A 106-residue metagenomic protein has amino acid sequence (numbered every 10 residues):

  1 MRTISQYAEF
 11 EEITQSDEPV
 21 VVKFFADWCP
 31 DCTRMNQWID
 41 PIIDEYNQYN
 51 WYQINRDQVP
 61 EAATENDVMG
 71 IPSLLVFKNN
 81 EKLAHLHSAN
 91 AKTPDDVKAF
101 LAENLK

Functional and structural regions predicted by a protein language model:
M1-V20, D96-K106: N-terminal leader/targeting and pre-domain segments
I4-S5, F24, N36, I43 (+1 more regions): Thiol-based oxidoreductase modules, predominantly thioredoxin-like and allied folds used for disulfide exchange
F10-E11, P60-A63: Short hydrophobic/charged patches on amphipathic alpha-helices used for structural packing and interfaces
E11-P41: Local sequence-structure signature of Cys/Sec-based thiol-disulfide redox active-site neighborhoods
R34, E65-N66, A91-K92: Chalcogenol-based redox active-site neighborhoods
N66-L75: Structural micro-motif
K78-K106: Non-catalytic, surface beta->alpha helical segment in thiol-disulfide oxidoreductase systems
